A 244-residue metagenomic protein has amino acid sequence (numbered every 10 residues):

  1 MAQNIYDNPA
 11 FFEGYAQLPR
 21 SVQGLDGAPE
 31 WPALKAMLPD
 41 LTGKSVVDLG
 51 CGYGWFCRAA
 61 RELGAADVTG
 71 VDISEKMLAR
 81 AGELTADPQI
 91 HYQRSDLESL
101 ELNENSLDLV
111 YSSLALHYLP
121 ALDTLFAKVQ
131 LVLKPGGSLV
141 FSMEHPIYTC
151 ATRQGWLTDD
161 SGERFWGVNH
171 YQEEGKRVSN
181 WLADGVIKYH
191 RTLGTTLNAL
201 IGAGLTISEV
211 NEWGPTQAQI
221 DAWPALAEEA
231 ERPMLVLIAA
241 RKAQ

Functional and structural regions predicted by a protein language model:
M1-L41, W55, A59, R80: Conserved class I S-adenosyl-L-methionine
V47-L49, Y53-S99: Class I SAM-dependent methyltransferase SAM/SAH-binding core
E98-L109: A short acidic, Gly/Pro-enriched loop at the edge of an enzyme's catalytic core that lines a small-molecule cofactor
D108-L122: A short SAM/SAH-binding and catalytic strip from SAM-dependent methyltransferases
D123-S138: A short glycine-rich, Lys/Arg-flanked "PGG" loop and its adjoining helix->strand segment in the class I
S138-G175: Conserved class I S-adenosyl-L-methionine
K176, I187-V210: Short alpha-helix
A199-Q244: C-terminal lobe and adjacent flexible extensions of AdoMet/dcAdoMet transferase-like proteins
